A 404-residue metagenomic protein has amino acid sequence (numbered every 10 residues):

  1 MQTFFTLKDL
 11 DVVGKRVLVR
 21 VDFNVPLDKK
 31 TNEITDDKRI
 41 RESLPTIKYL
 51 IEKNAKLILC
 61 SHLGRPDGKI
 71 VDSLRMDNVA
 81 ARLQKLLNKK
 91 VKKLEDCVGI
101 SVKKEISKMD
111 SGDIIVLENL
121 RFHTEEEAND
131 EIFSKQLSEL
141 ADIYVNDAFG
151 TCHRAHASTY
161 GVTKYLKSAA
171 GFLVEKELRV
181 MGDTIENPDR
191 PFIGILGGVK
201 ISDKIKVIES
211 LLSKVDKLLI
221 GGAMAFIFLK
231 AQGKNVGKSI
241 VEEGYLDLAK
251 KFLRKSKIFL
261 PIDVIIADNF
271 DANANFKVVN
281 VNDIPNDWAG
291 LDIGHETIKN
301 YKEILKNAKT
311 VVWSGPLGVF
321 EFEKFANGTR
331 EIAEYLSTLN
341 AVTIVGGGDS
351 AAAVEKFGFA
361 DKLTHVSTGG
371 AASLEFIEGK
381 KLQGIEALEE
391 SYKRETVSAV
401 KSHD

Functional and structural regions predicted by a protein language model:
M1-D404: Active-site loop-to-helix "anion-binding N-cap" substructures in soluble metabolic enzymes
